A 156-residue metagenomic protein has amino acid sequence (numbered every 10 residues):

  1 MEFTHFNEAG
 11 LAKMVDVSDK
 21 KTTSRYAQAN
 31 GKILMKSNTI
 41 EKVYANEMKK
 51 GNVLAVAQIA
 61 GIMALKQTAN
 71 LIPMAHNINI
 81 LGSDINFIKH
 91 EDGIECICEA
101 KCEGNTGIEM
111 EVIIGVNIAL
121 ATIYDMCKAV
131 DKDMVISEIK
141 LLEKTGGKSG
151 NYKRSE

Functional and structural regions predicted by a protein language model:
M1-L54, I59-H76, L81-E156: C-terminal binding/interaction regions
